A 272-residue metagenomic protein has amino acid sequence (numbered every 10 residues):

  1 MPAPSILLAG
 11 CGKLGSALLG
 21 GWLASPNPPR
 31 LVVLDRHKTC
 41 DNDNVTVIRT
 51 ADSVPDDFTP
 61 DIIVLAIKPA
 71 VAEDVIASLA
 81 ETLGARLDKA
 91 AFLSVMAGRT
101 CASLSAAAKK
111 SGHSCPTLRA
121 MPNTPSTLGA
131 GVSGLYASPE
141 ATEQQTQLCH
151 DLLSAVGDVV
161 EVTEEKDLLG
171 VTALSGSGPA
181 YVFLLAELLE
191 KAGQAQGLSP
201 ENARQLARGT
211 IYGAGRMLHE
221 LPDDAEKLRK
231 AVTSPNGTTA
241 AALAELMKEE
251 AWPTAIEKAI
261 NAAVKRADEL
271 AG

Functional and structural regions predicted by a protein language model:
M1-I62, A130, Q194-Q196: NAD(P)+-binding Rossmann beta1-loop-alpha1 motif at the extreme N-terminus of oxidoreductases
L18-L19, T39-N42, T50-L135, P139: Rossmann-like NAD(P)(H) cofactor-binding subdomain of soluble oxidoreductases
P28-R30, N44-V45, K89, S114 (+1 more regions): A generic structural signal for alpha->beta connector loops
S103-P116, V132-G170, Y181-E220, R266: Internal alpha-helical scaffold of NAD(P)-dependent oxidoreductase catalytic cores
M121-T127, T172-V182: Glycine/serine-rich anion-binding loops at beta->alpha junctions that coordinate negatively charged ligand groups
D167-A173, A225-K230: Short pre-catalytic strand/loop immediately N-terminal to key active-site residues, enriched for Gly-Thr
R208-G272: NAD(P)-dependent Rossmann-like dehydrogenase/reductase catalytic/cofactor-binding core
